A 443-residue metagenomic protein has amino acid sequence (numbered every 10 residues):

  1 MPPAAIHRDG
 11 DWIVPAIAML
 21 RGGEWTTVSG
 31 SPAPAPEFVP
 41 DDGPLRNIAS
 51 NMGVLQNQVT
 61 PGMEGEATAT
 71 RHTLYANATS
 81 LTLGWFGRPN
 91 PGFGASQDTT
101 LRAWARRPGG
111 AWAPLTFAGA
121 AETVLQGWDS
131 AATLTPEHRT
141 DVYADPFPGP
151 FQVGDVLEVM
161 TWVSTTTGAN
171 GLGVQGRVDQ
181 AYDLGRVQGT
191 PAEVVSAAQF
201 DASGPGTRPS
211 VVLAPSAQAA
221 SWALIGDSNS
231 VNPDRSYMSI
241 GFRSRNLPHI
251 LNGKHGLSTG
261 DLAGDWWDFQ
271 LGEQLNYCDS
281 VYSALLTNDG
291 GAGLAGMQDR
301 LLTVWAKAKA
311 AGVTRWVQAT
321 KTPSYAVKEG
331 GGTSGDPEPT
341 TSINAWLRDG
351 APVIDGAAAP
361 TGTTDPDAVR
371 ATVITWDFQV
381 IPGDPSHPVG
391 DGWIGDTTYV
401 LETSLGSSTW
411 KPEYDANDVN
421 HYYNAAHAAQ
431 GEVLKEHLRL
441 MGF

Functional and structural regions predicted by a protein language model:
M1-A33, D268-E273, C278, L302-W316 (+2 more regions): Viral virion structural and adsorption modules
M1-P2, I6-I225, V231: N-terminal secretory targeting modules
F86, A118, S210-V212, Q218-A306 (+3 more regions): Conserved SGNH/GDSL esterase-like catalytic core that processes O-acyl groups on lipids and polysaccharides
F151, Q274-Y277, M441: Glycine-rich phosphate-binding loop signature in dinucleotide/nucleotide-binding domains
D155, D279-V281, T314, V373 (+1 more regions): Conserved acidic residues
W162, I225-N229, L251-L257, S283-D289 (+4 more regions): Active-site-proximal beta-strand/loop segments in catalytic clefts of secreted hydrolases
R243-I250, A306-R315, V353-A358: Structural alpha-beta junctions
S324-F443: Catalytic His-Asp segment of secreted/periplasmic serine-dependent ester chemistry enzymes
